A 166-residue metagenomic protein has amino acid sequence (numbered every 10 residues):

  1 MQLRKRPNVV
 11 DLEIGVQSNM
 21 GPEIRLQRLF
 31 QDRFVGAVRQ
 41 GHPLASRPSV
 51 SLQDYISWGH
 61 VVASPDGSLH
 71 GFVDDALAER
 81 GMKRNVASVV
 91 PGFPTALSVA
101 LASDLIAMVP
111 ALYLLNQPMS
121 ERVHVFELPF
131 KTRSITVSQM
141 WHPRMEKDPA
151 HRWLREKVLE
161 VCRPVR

Functional and structural regions predicted by a protein language model:
M1-V38, H124-F126: Short beta-strand-centered segments that line the small-molecule binding cleft or hinge of alpha/beta clamshell
M1-V9, V16, D66-H124: Hydrophobic hinge/microswitch elements
R4, R25-R28, L44, S51-Q53 (+3 more regions): Short secondary-structure boundary/capping segments
V16, L44-A45, L52, G59-R80 (+3 more regions): Secondary-structure junction motif
G21-H60, H151: Flexible hinge/capping segments at coil-to-helix
R28, V35-A37, P43, I106 (+2 more regions): Residues embedded in well-ordered beta-strands
V38, V62-S64, V90, V109 (+1 more regions): Short beta-strand/turn micro-motifs composed of small residues that flank or help shape donor/cofactor-binding pockets
A45-S46, I56, M119, H124-R166: A late-sequence structural motif
